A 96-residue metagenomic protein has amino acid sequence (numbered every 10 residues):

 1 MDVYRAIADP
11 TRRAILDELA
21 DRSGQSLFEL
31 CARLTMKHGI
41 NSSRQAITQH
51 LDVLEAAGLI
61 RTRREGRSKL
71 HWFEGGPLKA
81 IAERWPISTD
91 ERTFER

Functional and structural regions predicted by a protein language model:
M1-E18: Short alpha-helical segments that sit at the start of domains
P10, R22-S26: Short capping segments at the starts of secondary-structure elements
D17-D21, E74-R96: Amphipathic alpha-helical dimerization/coiled-coil segments that flank or bridge DNA-binding/regulatory modules
Q25-R33: Short acidic, hydrophobic short linear motifs in intrinsically disordered regions
C31, G39-N41, G58: Hydrophobic small-molecule pocket/channel-lining residues, especially in calycin-type beta-barrels
T35-I47: Short, positively charged loop/turn segments that connect secondary-structure elements
L51-D52: Short, hydrophobic-biased segments on the C-terminal half of alpha helices that form "recognition helices"
E55-G66, W72: Beta-hairpin "wing" of winged helix-turn-helix
